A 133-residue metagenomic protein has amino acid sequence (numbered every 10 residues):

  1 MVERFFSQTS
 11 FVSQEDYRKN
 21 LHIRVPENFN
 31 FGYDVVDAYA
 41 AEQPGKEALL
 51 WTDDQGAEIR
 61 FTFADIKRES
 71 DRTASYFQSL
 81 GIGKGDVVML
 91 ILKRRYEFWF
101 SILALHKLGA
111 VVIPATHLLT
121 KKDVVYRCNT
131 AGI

Functional and structural regions predicted by a protein language model:
V2-Q8, V25-L49, R68: A short N-terminal helical cap/helix-turn-helix that marks the beginning of AMP-binding/adenylate-forming
F6, S13, K122-D123: Short acidic active-site motifs
V12-H22: Short, contiguous pre-domain boundary segments
H22-E27, R94: Active-site diphosphate/adenylate-binding microenvironment
G45, L49-L103, T120-V125, N129: Conserved AMP-binding/adenylate-forming core of the ANL superfamily
G109: Structured binding elements
A115-T116: Short beta->alpha connector loops at strand-helix junctions that form conserved, small/polar/Pro-enriched
G132-I133: Proline-aspartate-enriched helix->loop->beta-strand connector
